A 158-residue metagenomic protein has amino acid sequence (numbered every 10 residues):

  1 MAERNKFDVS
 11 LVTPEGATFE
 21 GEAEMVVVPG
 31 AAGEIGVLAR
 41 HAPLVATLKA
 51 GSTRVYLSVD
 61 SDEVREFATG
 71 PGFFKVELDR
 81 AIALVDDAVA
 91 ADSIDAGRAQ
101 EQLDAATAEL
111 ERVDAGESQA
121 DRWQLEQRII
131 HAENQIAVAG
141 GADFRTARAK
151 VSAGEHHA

Functional and structural regions predicted by a protein language model:
M1-S10, A17-E20, G140, F144 (+2 more regions): N-terminal export/targeting signal detector
A2-N5, A50-S52, L57-E63, D114-Q119 (+1 more regions): Short, charged helix-to-loop "capping" segments that act as catalytic/coupling loops
D8-Q100, A105: Compact, glycine-rich, soluble single-domain proteins
A91-G154: Acidic/glycine-rich phosphate/pyrophosphate-binding loops and surrounding catalytic core that coordinate Mg2+
